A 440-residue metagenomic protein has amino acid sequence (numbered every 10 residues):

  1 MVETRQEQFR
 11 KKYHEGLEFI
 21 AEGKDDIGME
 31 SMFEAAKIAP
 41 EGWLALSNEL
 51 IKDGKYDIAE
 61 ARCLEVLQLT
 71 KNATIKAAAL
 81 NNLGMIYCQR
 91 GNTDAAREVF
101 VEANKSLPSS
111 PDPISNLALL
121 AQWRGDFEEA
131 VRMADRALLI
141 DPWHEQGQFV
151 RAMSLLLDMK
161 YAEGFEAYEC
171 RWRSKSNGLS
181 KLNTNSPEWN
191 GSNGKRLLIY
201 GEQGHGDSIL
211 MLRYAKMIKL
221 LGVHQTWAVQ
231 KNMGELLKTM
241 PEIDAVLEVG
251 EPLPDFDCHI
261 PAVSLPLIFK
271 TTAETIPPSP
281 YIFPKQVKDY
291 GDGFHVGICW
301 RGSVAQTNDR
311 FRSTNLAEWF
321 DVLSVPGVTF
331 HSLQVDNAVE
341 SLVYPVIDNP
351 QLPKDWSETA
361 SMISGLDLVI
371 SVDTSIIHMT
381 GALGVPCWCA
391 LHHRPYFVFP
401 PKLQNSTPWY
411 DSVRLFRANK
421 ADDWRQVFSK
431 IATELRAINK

Functional and structural regions predicted by a protein language model:
M1-K440: Alpha-helical solenoid repeat scaffolds of the TPR/TPR-like class and their adjacent stem/linker regions that mediate
